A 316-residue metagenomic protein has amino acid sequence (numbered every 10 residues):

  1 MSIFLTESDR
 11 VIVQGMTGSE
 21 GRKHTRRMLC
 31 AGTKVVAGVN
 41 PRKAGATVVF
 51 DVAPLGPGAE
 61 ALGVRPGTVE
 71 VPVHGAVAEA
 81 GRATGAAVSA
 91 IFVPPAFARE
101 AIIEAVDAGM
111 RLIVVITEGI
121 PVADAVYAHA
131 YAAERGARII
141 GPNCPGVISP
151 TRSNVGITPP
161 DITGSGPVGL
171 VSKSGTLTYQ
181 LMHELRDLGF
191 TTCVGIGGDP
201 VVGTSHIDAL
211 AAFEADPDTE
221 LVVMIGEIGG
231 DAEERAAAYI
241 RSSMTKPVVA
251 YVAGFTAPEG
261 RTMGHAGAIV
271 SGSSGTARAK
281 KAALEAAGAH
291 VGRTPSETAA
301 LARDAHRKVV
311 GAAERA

Functional and structural regions predicted by a protein language model:
M1-A316: Catalytic-core regions of core metabolic enzymes, especially those transforming organic acids/acyl-group intermediates
